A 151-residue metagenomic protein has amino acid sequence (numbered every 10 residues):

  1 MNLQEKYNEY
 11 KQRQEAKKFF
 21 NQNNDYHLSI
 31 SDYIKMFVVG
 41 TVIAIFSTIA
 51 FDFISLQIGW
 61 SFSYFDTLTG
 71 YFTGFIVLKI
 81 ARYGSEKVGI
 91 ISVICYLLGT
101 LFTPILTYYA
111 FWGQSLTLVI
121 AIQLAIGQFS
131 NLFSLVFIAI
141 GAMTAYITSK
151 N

Functional and structural regions predicted by a protein language model:
M1-Y26: Low-complexity, intrinsically disordered extramembrane tails and loops of integral membrane proteins
Y10-R13, M36-A44, R82-V88, S92: Hydrophobic alpha-helical transmembrane segments
N21-V38: Cytosolic-side membrane-insertion boundary helix
Y33, F37-T41, S63, T67 (+2 more regions): Hydrophobic alpha-helical transmembrane segments of integral membrane proteins, especially multi-pass transporters
T41-Q57: Membrane-embedded alpha-helical segments in integral membrane proteins
I58-L97: Internal alpha-helical transmembrane segments of multi-pass membrane proteins
L98, I105-N151: C-terminal binding/interaction regions
